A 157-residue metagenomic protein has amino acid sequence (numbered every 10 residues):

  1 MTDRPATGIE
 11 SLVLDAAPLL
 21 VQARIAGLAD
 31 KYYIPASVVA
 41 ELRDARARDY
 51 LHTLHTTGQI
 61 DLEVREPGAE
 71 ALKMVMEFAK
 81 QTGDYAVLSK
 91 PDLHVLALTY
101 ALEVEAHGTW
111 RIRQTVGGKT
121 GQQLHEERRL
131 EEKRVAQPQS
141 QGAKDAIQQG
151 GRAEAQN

Functional and structural regions predicted by a protein language model:
T2-N157: Active-site-proximal, substrate-binding regions of enzyme catalytic domains and RNA-binding/basic surfaces
